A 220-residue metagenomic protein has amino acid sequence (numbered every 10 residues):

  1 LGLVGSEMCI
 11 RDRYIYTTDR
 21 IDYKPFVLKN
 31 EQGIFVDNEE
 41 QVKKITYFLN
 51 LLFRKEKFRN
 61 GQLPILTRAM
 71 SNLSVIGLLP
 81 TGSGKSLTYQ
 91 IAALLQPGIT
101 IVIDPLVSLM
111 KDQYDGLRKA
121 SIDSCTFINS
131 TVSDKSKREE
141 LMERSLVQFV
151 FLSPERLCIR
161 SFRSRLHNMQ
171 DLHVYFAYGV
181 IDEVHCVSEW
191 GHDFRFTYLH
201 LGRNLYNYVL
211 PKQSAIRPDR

Functional and structural regions predicted by a protein language model:
L1-I10: Single conserved hydrophobic/aromatic residue that forms the stacking wall/gate of nucleotide- or nucleobase-binding
N30-L78: Conserved pre-motif I regulatory segment
S71-G77, G98-I99, L146-Q148, D219: Pre-Walker A (Motif I) flank of P-loop NTPase domains
N72-I91, I103-D104: Walker A/P-loop
G77, I101-V102, T126, V150-L152 (+1 more regions): Hydrophobic positions in the central parallel beta-sheet of the AAA+
L87, P97-S121, F127-S133, S153-C158: Conserved Walker A/P-loop ATP-binding site and its immediately adjacent core in helicase/helicase-like ATPase domains
V132-Y178, C186-H192: Conserved helix/coil segment N-terminal to the catalytic DExD/H
S164-L172, E189-D219: Short, conserved "post-DEAD/DEAH" coupling segment immediately C-terminal to helicase motif II within the SF2/RecA-like
